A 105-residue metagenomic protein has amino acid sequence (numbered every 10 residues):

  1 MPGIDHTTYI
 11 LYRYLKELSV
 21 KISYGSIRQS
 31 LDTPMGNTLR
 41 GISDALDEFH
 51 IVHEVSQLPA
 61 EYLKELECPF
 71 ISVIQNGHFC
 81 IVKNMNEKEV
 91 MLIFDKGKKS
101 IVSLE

Functional and structural regions predicted by a protein language model:
M1-L104: Conserved active-site-adjacent core of cysteine acyl-enzyme catalytic domains
